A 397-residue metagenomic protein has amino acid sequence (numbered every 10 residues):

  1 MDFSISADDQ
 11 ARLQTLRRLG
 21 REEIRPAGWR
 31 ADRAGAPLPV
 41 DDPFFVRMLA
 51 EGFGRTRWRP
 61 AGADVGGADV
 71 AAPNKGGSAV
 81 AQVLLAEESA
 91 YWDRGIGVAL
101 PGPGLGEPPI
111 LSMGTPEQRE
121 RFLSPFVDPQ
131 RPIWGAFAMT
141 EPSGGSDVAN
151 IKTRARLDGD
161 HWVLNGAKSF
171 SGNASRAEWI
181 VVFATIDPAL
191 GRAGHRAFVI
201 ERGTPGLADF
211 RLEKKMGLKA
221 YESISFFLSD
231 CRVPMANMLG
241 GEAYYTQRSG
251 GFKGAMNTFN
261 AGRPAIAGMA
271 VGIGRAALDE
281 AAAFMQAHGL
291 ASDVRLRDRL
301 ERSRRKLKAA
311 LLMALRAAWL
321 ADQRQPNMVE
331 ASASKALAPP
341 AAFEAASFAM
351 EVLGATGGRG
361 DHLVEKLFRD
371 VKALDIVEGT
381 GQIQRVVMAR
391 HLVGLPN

Functional and structural regions predicted by a protein language model:
M1-V98, P396: Amphipathic, small/basic residue-rich leader segments at the start of a protein or domain
D2, L85, E117, L353-N397: Glycine-rich phosphate/cofactor-binding loops in nucleotide/flavin-utilizing enzymes
D2-I5, A11-R12, N74, D209-K308 (+1 more regions): Glycine-rich beta->alpha junctions and the first turn(s) of the following alpha-helix
R25-A36, A282-R297, L307-P339, A346-G358: C-terminal helix-coil-helix/basic helical segment that borders enzyme active sites and/or dimer interfaces and provides
A50-P132, N173-W179, A321-Q325, R369: Internal helix-loop-helix
R131-M139: A short, Trp-centered hydrophobic/proline-enriched beta-strand micro-motif
G144, S169-S175, L218, G262-I266 (+1 more regions): Glycine-rich phosphate/pyrophosphate-binding beta-alpha loops
H161, N165-D209: A short core secondary-structure module
